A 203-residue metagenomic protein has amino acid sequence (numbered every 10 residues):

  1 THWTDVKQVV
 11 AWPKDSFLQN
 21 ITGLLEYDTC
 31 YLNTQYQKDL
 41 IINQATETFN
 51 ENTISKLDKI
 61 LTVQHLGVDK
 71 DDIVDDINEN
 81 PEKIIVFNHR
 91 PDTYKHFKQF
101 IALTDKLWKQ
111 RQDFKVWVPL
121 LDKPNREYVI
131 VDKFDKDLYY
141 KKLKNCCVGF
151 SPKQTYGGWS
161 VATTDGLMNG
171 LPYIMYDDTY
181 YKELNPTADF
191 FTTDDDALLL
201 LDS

Functional and structural regions predicted by a protein language model:
V10-L32, N52-K56: Membrane-proximal helix-turn-helix segments that form the acceptor-binding/catalytic region of lipid-linked
K59-E82: Acidic anion/phosphate-binding donor-loop and adjacent secondary structure in glycosyltransferase catalytic cores
D76-K95, I101-D105: Conserved donor-binding/catalytic core segment of Leloir-type glycosyltransferases
I101-I130: A conserved nucleotide-sugar
R126-K136, K142: Active-site donor-binding acidic/aromatic loop of nucleotide-activated sugar and phosphosugar transferases involved
K141-G158, L171: Acidic donor-binding loop of glycosyltransferase active sites
S151-T163, M175-N185: Nucleotide-sugar-dependent
K182-D202: Change "using UDP/GDP/dTDP sugars" to "using nucleotide sugars
